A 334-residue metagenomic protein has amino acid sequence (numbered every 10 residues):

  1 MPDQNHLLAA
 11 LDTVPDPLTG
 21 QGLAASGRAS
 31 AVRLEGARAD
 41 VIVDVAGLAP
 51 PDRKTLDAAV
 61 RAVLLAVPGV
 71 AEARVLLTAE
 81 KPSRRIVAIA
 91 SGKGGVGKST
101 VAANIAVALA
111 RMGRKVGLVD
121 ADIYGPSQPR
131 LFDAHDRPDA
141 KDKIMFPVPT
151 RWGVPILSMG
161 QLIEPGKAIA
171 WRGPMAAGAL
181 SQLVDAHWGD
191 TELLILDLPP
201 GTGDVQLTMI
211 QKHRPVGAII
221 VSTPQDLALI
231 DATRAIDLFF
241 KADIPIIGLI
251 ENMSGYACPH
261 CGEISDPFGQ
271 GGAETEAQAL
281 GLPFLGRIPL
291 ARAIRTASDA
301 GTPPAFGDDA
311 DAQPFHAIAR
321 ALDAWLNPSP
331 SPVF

Functional and structural regions predicted by a protein language model:
M1-S30, V67: N-proximal, solvent-exposed amphipathic alpha-helical segments enriched in charged/polar residues
P2-N5, S26, V45-P50, T55-A62 (+3 more regions): C-terminal lobe/tail of nucleotide-utilizing enzymes
L11, A29, L64, S83 (+11 more regions): Residue-level signature of catalytic and energy-coupling elements of molecular machines, predominantly ATP/GTP-dependent
P17-I42, R74-L77: Short edge beta-strands and adjacent turn/loop segments
R85-I123, I236, F240: Walker A/P-loop phosphate-binding motif and the immediately C-terminal alpha-helix
L109-W171, A177-A179, V184: Phosphate-binding loop that captures ATP/GTP phosphates
I163-K212, L229: Phosphate-binding/switch loop-helix module in NTP-utilizing enzymes
T191, R214-A235: Conserved Switch II/interswitch segment of TRAFAC-class P-loop GTPases
